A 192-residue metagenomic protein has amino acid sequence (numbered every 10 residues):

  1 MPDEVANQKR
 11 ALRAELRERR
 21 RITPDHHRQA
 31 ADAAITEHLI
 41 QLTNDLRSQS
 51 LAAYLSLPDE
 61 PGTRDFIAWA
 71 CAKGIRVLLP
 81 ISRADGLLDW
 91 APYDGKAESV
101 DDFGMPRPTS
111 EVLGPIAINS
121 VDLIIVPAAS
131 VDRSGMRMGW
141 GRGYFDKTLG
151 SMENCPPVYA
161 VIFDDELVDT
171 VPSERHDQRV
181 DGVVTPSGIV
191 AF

Functional and structural regions predicted by a protein language model:
M1-N7, A11, E18-D25, T109-S110 (+3 more regions): Surface-exposed, charge/polar-rich loops and edge strands
M1-S120: N-terminal active-site beta-alpha-beta segment that forms phosphate/nucleotide-binding and substrate-recognition loops
I35, V126-V131: Short, charged low-complexity linear motifs
L55, A128, S187: Glycine-rich, N-terminal phosphate-binding loop of Rossmann-like dinucleotide-binding domains
L57-D59, A129-R133: Short glycine-rich anion-binding loops that position phosphate/pyrophosphate groups of nucleotides and phosphorylated
G114, R137-M138: Short capping loops/turns at secondary-structure boundaries
G141: Short polar/charged helix/loop
